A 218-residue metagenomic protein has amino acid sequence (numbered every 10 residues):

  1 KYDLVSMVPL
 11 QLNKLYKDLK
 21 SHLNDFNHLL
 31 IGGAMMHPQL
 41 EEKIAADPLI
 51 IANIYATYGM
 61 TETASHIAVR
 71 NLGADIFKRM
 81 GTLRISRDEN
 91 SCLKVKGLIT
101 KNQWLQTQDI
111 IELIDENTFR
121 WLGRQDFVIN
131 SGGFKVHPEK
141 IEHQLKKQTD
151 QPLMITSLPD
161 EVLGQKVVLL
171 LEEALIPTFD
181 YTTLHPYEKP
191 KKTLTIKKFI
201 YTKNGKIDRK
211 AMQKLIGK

Functional and structural regions predicted by a protein language model:
K1-K14, H28: AMP-binding/adenylate-forming
D3-L4, N27, D109, K191: Conserved acidic residues
D18-A74, R84: Gly/Ser/Thr-rich phosphate-binding loop
L83-Q106, I110-E112, V168-E172: AMP-binding/adenylate-forming core of the ANL superfamily
K94, R120-L122, T202, D208: Generic structural signal for well-ordered beta-strand positions
Q108-E188, K214: AMP-binding/adenylate-forming catalytic core of the ANL superfamily
L184-I207: AMP-binding/adenylate-forming catalytic domain of the ANL superfamily
K206-K218: Phosphopantetheine-dependent thiolation modules in NRPS/PKS and related acyl-activating systems
